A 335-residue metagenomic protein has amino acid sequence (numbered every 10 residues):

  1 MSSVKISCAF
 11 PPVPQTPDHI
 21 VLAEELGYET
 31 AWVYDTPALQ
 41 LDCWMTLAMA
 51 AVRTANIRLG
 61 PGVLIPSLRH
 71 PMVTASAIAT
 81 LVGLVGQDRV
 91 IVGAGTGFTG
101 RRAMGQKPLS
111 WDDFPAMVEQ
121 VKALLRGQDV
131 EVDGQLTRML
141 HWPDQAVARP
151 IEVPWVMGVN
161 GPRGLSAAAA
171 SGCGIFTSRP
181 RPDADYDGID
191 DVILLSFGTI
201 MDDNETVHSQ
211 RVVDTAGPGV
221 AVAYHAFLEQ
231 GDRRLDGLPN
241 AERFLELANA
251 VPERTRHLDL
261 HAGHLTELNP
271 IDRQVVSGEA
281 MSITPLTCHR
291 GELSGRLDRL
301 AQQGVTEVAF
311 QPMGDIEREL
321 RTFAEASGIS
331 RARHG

Functional and structural regions predicted by a protein language model:
M1-G335: Active-site-adjacent structural elements that line small-molecule/cofactor binding pockets in enzymes
